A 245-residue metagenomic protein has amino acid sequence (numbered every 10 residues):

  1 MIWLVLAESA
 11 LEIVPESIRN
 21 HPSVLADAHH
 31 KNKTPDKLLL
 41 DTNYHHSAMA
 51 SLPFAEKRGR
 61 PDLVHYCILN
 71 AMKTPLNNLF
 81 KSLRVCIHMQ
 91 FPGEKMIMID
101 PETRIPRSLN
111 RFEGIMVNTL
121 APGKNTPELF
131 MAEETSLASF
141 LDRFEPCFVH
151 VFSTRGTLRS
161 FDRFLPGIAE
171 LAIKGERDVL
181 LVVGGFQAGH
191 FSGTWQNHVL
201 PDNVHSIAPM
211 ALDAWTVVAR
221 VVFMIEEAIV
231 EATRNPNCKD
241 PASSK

Functional and structural regions predicted by a protein language model:
I2-D162, P166, F223-R234: RNA substrate-binding interface of SAM-dependent RNA methyltransferases
L4, I68, L181-V182, V204: Structural signal for hydrophobic/aromatic residues that build the beta-strand cores of folded beta-sheet domains
C147, D178-L180, D202: Conserved acidic residues
S153-D162, A169-F191: Long, charge-patterned amphipathic alpha-helical coiled-coil/hairpin "stalk" segments used as oligomerization
P166-K174, T216, R234: RNase H-like, Mg2+-dependent phosphodiesterase core, and more generally RNA phosphate-backbone-engaging helix-loop
Q187-K245: Structured adenosyl-cofactor binding patch, chiefly the S-adenosyl-L-methionine
